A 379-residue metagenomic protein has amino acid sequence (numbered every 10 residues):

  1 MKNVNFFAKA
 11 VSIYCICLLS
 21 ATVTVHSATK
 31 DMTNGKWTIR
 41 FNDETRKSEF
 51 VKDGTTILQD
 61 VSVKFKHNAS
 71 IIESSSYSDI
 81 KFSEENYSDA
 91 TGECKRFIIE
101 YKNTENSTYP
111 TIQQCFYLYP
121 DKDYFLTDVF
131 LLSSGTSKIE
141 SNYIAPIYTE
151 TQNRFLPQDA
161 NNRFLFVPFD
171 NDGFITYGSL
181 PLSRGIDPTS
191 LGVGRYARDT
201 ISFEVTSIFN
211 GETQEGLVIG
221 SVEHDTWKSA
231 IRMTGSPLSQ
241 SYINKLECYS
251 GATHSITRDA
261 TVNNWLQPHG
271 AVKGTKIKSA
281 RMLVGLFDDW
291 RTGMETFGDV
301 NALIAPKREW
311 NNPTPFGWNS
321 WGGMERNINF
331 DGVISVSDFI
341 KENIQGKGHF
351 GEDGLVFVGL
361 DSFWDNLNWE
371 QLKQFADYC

Functional and structural regions predicted by a protein language model:
M1-T29: Bacterial Sec-dependent N-terminal signal peptides
D31-T33, I39-G348, C379: Carbohydrate-recognition beta-sandwich/jelly-roll modules in extracellular/periplasmic carbohydrate-active proteins
P315-G317, L355-G359: Structural preference for beta-strand elements that scaffold enzyme active sites
W321-G323, D361-D365: Active-site beta-loop-alpha junctions enriched in small/polar residues
K347-G348, G359, F363: Short, intrinsically disordered, low-complexity segments enriched in Ser/Thr and Pro
L367-C379: Aromatic-lined substrate-binding rim segments of carbohydrate-active enzymes
